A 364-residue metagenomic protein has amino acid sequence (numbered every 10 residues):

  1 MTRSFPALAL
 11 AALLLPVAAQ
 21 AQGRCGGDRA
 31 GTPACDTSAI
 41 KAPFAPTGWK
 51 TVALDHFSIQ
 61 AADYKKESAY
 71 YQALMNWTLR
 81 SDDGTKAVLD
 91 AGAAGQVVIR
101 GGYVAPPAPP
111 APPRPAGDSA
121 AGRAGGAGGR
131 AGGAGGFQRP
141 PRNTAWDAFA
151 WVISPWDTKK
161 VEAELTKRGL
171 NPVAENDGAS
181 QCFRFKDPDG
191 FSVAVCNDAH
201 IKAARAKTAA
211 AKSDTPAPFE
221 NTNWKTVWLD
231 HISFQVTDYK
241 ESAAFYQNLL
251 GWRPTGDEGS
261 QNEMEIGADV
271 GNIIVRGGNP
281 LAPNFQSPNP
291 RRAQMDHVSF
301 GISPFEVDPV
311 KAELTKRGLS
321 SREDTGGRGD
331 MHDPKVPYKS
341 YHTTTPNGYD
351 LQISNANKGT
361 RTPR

Functional and structural regions predicted by a protein language model:
M1-S4: Positively charged n-region of N-terminal signal peptides that target proteins for export
A7-V17: Bacterial N-terminal signal peptides
A21-C35, A42, Y103-R139, P216-N221 (+1 more regions): Disordered, low-complexity segments in secreted/periplasmic proteins that are enriched in proline
Q22-G48, E162-V227, F234, G256-D257 (+1 more regions): Vicinal oxygen chelate
A39-I40, F44, W49-A62, W77-S81 (+2 more regions): The feature marks the first
P43, G102-P110, G135-P141, A145-A148 (+5 more regions): A cross-kingdom feature marking solvent-exposed beta-strand/loop segments within repeated, beta-rich binding/scaffold
V52-D63, A87-V88, G135-E164, Q181-K186 (+4 more regions): Vicinal oxygen chelate
I59-A105, E175-D177, Q181-K186, S233-P280: Core segments of cupin and vicinal oxygen chelate
